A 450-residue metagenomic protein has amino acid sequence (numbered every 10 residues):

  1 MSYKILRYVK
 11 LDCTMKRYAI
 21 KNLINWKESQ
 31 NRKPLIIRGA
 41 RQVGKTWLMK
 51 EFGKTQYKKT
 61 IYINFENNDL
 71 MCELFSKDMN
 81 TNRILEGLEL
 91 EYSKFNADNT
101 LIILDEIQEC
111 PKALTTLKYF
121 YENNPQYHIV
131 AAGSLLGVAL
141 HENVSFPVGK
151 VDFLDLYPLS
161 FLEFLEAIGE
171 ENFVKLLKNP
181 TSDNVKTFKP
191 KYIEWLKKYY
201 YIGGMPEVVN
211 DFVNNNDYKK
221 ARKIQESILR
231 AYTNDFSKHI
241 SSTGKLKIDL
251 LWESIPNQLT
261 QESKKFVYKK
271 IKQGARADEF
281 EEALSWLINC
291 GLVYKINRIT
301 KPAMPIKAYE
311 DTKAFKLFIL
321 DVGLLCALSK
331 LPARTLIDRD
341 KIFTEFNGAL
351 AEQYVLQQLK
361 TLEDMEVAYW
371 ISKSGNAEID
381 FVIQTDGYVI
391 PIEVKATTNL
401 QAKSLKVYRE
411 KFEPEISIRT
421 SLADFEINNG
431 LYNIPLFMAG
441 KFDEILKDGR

Functional and structural regions predicted by a protein language model:
S2, H141-Q261: Interdomain motor-coupling "hinge/lid" segment immediately C-terminal to the ATP-binding subdomain of NTP-driven enzymes
T14-Q30: Pre-Walker A adenine-sensing motif
K45: Conserved lysine of the Walker
L48, F52: Hydrophobic positions on the alpha1 helix immediately C-terminal to the Walker A/P-loop
N67-A97: Short glycine-rich substrate-engagement loop in P-loop NTPases that contacts/grips substrate
I103, H128-S134, D155: Structural recognition of the conserved hydrophobic beta-strand(s) that form the central parallel beta-sheet of P-loop
M205, N210-E378, V382-I383: Accessory nucleic acid-recognition modules appended to NTPase machines
L359, I379-T398, S417: Conserved catalytic cores of phosphodiester-cleaving nucleases, focusing on short active-site segments
